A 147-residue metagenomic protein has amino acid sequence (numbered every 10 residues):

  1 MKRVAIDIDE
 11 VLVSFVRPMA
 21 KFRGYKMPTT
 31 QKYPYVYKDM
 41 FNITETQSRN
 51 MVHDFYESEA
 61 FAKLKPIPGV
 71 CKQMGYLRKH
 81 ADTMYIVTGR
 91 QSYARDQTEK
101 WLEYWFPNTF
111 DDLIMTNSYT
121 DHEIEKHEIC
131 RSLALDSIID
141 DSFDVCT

Functional and structural regions predicted by a protein language model:
M1-V52: Active-site neighborhood of HAD-like aspartate-dependent phosphohydrolases
V13-V16, K21, H80, M84 (+2 more regions): Short catalytic/ligand-binding loop motif for oxyanion handling, primarily in non-cytosolic enzymes, centered on
M19-R23, L77, W105, C130-L133: Alpha-helix C-terminal capping segments
T29, Y35-G75, D82: Metal-dependent phosphoesterase signature
F61-A62, V70-W101, I114-T116: Substrate-recognition element of Asp-dependent hydrolases with the DxDx(T/V) motif
G89-I139, F143-C146: Substrate-recognition "cap/lid" segment bordering the active-site pocket of phosphatases
